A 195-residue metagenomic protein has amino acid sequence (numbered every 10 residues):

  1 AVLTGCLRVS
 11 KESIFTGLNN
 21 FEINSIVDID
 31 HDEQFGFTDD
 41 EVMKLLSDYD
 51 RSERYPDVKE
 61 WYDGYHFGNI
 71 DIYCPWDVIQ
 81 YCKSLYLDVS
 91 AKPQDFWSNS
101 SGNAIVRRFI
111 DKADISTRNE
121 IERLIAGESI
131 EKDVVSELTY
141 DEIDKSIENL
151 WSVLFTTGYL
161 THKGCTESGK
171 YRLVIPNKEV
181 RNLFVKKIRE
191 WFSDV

Functional and structural regions predicted by a protein language model:
A1-V195: Phosphate-binding site recognition
